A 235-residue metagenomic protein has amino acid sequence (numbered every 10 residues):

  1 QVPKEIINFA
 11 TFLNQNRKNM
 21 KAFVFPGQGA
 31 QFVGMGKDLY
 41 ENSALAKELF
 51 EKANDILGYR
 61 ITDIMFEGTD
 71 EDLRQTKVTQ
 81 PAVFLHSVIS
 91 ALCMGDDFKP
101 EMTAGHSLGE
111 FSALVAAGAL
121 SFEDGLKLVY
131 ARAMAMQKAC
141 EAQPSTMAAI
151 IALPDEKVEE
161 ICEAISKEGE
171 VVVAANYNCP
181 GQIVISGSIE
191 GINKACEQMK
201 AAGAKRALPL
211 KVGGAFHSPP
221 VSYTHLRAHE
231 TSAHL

Functional and structural regions predicted by a protein language model:
I7-T11, Q15: Short, positively charged and aromatic/hydrophobic N-terminal segments
M20-E159, L210: FabD-like malonyl-/acyl-CoA
Q28-A30, L57, A117-R227, S232: Alpha/beta catalytic cores of group-transfer enzymes, especially the acyltransferase/condensing modules of polyketide
L235: Cytosolic catalytic cores of cyclic-nucleotide second-messenger enzymes
